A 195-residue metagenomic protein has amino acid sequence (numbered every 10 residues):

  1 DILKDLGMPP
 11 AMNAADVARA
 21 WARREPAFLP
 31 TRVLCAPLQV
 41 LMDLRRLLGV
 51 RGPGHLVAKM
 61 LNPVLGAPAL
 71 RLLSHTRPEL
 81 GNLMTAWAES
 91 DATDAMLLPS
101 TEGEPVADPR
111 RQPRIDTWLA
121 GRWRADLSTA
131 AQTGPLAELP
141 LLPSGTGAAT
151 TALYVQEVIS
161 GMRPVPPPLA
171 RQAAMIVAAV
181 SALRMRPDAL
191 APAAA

Functional and structural regions predicted by a protein language model:
D1: Walker A/P-loop NTP-binding active-site region of P-loop NTPases, recognizing the glycine-rich GxxxxGKT/S
D5-L6, D16, W21-A195: Glycine-rich anion-binding loops and their surrounding alpha/beta cores
P10-A11: Internal gly/pro-rich beta-alpha loop/helix module that stabilizes soluble enzyme cofactors or their anionic handles
